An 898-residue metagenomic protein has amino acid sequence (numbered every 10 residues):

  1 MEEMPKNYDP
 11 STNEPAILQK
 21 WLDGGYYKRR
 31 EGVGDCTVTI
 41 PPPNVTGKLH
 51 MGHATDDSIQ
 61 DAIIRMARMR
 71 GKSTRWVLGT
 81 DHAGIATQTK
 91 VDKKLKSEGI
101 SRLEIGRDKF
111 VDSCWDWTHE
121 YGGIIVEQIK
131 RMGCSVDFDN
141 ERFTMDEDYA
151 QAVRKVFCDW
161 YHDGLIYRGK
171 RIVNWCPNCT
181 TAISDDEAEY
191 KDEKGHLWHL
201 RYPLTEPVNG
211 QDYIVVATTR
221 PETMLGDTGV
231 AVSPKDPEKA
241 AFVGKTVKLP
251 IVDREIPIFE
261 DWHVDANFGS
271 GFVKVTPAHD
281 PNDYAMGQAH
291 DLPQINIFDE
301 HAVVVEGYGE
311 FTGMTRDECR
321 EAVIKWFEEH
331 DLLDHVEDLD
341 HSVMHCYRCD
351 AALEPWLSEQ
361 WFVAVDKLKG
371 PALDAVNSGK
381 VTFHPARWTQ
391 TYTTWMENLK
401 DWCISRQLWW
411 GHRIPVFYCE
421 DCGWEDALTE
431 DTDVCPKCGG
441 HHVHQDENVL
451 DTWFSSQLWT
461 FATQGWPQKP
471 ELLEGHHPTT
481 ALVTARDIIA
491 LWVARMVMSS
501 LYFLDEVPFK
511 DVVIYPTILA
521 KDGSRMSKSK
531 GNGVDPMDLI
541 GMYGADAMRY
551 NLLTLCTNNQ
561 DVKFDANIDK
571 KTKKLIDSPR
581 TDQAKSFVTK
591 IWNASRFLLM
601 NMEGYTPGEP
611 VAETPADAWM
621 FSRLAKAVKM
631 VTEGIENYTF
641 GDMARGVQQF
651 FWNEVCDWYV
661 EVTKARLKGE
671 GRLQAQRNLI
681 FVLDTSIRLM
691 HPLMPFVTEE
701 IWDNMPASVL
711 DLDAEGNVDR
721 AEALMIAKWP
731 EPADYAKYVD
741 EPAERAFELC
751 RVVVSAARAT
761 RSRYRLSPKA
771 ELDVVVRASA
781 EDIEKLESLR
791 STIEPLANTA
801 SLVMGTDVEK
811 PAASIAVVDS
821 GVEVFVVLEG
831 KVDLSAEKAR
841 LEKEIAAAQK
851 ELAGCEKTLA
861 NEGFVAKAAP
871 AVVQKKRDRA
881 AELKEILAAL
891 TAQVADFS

Functional and structural regions predicted by a protein language model:
E2, N7, A16, K20-G24 (+15 more regions): Residue patterns forming the tRNA-binding/recognition surfaces of aminoacyl-tRNA synthetases and related DALR
T12-R30, K235-D236: Amphipathic alpha-helical blocks
R30-V91, T144, V153, V216-T219 (+6 more regions): N-terminal catalytic cores of NTP/NDP-binding nucleotidyl/phosphoryl-transfer enzymes
K48, A54, W160, I214-V232 (+6 more regions): Conserved phosphate/anionic-ligand binding catalytic regions in large, soluble enzymes, centered on
Q60-D61, P221-H301, I324, E328 (+2 more regions): Catalytic alpha/beta core of large soluble enzyme barrels
R65-S73, K94-E104, E127, R131-V136 (+18 more regions): Secondary-structure transition/capping motifs at alpha-helix termini and the adjoining loop/turn into the next element
E120-R131, V252, S456-W466, L553-T554 (+2 more regions): Glycine-rich, acidic and aromatic/proline-enriched surface loops and short helix-turn segments that act as binding
H199, T394-F454, L458, Y502-A545 (+2 more regions): Feature 926 captures the class I aminoacyl-tRNA synthetase adenylation module centered on the KMSKS loop
